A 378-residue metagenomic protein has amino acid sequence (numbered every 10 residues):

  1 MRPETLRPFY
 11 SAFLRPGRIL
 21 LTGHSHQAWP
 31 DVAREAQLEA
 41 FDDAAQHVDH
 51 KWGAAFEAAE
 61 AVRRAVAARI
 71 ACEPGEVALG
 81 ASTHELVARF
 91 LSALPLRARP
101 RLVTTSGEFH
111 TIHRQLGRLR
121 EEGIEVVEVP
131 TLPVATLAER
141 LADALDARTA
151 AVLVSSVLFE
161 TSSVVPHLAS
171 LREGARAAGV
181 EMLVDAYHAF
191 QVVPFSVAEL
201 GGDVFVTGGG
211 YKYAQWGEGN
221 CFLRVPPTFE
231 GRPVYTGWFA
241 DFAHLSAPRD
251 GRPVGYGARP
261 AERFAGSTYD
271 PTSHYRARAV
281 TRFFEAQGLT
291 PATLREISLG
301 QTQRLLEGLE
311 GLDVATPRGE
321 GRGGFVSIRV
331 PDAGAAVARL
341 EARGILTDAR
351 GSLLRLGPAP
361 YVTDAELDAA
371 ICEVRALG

Functional and structural regions predicted by a protein language model:
M1-G378: Pyridoxal 5′-phosphate
